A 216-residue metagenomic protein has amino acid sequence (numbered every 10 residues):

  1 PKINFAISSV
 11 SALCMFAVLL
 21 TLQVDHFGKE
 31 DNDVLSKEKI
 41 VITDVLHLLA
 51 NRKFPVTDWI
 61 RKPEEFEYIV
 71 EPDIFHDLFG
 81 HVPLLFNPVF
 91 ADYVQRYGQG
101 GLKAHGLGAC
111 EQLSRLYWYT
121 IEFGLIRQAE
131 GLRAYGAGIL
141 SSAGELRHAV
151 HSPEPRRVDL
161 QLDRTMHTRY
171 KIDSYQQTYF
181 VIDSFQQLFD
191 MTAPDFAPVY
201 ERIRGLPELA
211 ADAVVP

Functional and structural regions predicted by a protein language model:
P1-V89, D163-T165, Q177-P216: The feature captures two recurrent sequence modes
S9, R52, C110-E111, R156: Short linear motifs at secondary-structure transitions and domain/linker junctions
E65, L107-A109: Hydrophobic alpha-helical segments, principally membrane-spanning helices and signal/leader peptides
D92-A104, E111-P216: C-terminal catalytic/scaffold cores in eukaryotic proteins
